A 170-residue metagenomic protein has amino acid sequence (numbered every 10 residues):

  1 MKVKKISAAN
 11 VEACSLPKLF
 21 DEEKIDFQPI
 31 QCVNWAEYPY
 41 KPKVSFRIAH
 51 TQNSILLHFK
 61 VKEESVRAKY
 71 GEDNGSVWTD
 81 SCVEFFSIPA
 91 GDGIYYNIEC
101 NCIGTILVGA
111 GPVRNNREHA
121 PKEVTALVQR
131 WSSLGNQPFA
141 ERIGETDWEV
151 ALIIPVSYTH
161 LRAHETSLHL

Functional and structural regions predicted by a protein language model:
M1-K69: Order/disorder boundary and secretion-linked terminal/linker segments
S45-F46, N136-R142: Beta-strand-rich interaction surfaces with strong enrichment in secreted/lumenal proteins
N53-I55, I103, T146: Beta-strand-connecting loop/turn residues
E72-P138: Extracellular/luminal beta-rich ligand-recognition and adhesion surfaces characterized by aromatic-Gly/Pro-enriched
W148-Y158: Localized edge beta-strand/strand-to-loop motifs within extracellular or lumenal beta-rich domains
T159-T166: Conserved small/polar residues in nucleotide/adenosyl-binding loops
